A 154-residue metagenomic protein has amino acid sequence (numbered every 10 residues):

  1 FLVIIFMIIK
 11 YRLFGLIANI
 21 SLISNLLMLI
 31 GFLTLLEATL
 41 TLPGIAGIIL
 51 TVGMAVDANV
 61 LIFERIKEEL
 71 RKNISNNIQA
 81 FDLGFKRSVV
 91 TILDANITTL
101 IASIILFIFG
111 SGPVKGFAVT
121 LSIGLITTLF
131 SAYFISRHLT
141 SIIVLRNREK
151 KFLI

Functional and structural regions predicted by a protein language model:
F1-P43, I108-P113: Interfacial segments of transmembrane alpha-helices in multi-pass membrane proteins
I5-I8, M54-A58, I105, T127 (+1 more regions): Hydrophobic alpha-helical membrane-associated segments
M7-L13, F32-P43, I48, V52 (+3 more regions): Hydrophobic alpha-helical bundle architecture
F14, N19, L40, D57 (+3 more regions): Alpha-helix capping and helix-loop boundary segments enriched in small/acidic/polar residues
L16-E37, I48-A55, F117-A132: Small-residue-enriched core segments of transmembrane alpha-helices in multipass membrane transport and channel
G31, E68-I154: Hydrophobic alpha-helical transmembrane segments of membrane transport and translocation systems, primarily multi-pass
V56-K67, R137: Membrane-embedded alpha-helices of multi-pass transport/permease systems
